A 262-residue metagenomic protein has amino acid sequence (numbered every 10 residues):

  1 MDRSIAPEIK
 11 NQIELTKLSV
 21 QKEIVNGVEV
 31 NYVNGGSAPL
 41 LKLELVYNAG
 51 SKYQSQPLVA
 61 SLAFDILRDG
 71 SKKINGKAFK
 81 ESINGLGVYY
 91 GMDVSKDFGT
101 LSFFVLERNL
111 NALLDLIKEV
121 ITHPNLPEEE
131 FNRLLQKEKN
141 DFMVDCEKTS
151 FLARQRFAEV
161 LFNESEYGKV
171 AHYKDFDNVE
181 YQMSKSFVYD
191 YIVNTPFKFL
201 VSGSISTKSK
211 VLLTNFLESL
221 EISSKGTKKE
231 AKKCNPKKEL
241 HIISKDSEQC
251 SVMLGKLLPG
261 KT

Functional and structural regions predicted by a protein language model:
M1-E81, K185-T262: His/Glu-rich zincin catalytic helix
M1-P7, A78-G226, K232, I242 (+1 more regions): Charge-rich, well-structured scaffold segments of protease-associated domains
